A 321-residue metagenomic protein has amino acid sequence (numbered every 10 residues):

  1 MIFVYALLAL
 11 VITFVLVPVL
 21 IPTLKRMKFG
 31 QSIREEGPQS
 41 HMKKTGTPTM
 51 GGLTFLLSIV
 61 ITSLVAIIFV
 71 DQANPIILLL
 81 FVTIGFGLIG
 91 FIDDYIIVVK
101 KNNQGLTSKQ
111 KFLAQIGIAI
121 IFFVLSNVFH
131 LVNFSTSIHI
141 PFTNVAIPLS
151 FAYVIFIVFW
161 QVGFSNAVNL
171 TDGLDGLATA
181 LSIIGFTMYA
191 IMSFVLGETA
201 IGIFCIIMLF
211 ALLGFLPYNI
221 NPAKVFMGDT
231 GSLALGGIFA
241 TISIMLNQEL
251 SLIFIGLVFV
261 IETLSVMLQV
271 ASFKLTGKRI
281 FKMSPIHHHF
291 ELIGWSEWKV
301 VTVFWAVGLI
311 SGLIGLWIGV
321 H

Functional and structural regions predicted by a protein language model:
M1-T23, F55-L88, F122, S126-N127 (+3 more regions): Alpha-helical transmembrane segments
V19-G37: Membrane-interface helix-loop junction between the first two transmembrane segments
K28-R34, G90, D94, H130-I138 (+1 more regions): Peri-membrane helix termini and adjoining interfacial loops of integral membrane proteins
R34-P48, K101-Q115, I286-H288, L292: Juxtamembrane helix-capping/reentrant segments at transmembrane boundaries
T45-T47, I140-A152, G294: Short aromatic-rich membrane-water interface segments that cap or initiate transmembrane helices in multi-pass membrane
D71, V99, H130-V145: Membrane-interface helix termini and inter-helical loops of multi-pass transporters
Q72, I76-T107, K111-L113: Hydrophobic alpha-helical hairpins/lids featuring a short glycine-rich hinge
